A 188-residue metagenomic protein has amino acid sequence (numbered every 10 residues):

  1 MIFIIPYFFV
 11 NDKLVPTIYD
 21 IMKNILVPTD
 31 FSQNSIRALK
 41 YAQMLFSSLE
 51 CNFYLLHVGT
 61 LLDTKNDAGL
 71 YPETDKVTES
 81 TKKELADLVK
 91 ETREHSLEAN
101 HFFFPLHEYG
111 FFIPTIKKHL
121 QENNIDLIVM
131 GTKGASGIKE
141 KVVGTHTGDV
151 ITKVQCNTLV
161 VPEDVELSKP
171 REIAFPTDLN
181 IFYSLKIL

Functional and structural regions predicted by a protein language model:
F3-I4, F8-K13, K117-E166: Gly/Ser-rich helix-loop-strand patches that form or flank binding pockets for ribonucleotide-derived cofactors
P6-N11, V15-I21, R93-I128: Structural beta-alpha unit
L14-P72, R171-L188: Small/aliphatic-rich secondary-structure junction motif
P28, L106, G131: Active-site-adjacent beta-strand anchor residues
S35, T81, V143-G144, I187: Short, conserved glycine- and acidic-residue-centered signature motifs in active-site or ligand-binding loops
Y54-L56, F104-E108, L159: General small-molecule cofactor/ligand-binding pocket signal
P72-E84: A short acidic, glycine-rich active-site loop that binds or catalyzes chemistry on phosphate/adenosine moieties
